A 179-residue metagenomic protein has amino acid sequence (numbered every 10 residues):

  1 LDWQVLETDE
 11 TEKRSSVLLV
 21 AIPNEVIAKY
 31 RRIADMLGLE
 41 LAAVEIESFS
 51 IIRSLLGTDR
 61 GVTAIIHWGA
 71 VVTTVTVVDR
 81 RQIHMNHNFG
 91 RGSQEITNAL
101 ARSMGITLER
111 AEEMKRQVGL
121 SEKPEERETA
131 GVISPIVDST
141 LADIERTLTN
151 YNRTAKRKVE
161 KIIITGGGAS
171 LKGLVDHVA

Functional and structural regions predicted by a protein language model:
L1-G57, K161: Active-site neighborhood for divalent-cation/phosphate handling
L37, I106, E145-K161: Phosphate/pyrophosphate-binding loops at sites that engage ATP/ADP/AMP, CoA/4′-phosphopantetheine, polyphosphate
L39-A43, T63, T154-G167: Short glycine-rich phosphate-binding loop at a beta-alpha junction
L55-M85, F89-E95, L100-S103, T107: Gly/Thr-rich phosphate-binding beta-strand-loop-beta motif of the actin/hexokinase/Hsp70
L55-R60, D143-N150: Phosphate-interacting basic helix/loop segments used at nucleotide- and nucleic-acid interfaces
A101-P135: A mobile "lid/hinge" subdomain adjacent to the ATP/sugar-phosphate binding pocket shared across diverse ATP-dependent
I136, R157-A179: Glycine-rich phosphate-binding loops at beta-strand->alpha-helix junctions
